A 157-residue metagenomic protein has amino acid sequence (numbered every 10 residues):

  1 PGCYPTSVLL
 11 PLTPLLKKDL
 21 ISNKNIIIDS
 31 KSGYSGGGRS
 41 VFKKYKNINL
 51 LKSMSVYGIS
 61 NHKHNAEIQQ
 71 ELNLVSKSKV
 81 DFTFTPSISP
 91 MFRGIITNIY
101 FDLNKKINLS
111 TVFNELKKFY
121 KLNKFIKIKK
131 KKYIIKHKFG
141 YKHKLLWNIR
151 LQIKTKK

Functional and structural regions predicted by a protein language model:
G2, T6-K129: Active-site-lining helix/loop region of Rossmann-like oxidoreductase modules
Y133-K156: FAD-binding beta-loop-beta segment adjacent to the flavin cofactor pocket
